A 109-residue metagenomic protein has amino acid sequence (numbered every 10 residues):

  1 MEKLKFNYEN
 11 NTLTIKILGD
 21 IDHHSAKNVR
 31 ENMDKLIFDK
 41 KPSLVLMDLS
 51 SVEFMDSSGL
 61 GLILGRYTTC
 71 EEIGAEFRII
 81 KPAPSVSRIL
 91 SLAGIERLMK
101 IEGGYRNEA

Functional and structural regions predicted by a protein language model:
M1-E53, T68-A109: STAS-like cytosolic regulatory interaction modules
D56: ABC-family nucleotide-binding domains
I63-R66: Histidine-anchored nucleotide/phosphate-binding helix
